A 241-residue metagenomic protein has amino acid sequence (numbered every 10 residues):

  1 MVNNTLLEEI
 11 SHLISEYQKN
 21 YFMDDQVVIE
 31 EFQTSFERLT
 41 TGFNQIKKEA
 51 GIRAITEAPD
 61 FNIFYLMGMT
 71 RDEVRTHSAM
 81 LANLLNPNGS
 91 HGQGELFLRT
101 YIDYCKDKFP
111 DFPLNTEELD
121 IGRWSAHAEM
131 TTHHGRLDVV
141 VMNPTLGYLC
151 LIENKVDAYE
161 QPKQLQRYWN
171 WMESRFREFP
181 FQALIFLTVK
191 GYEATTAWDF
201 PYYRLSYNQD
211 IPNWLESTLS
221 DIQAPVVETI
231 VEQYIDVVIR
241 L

Functional and structural regions predicted by a protein language model:
M1-L241: Charged, terminal alpha-helix-loop-beta segments that serve as non-catalytic nucleic-acid engagement and/or assembly
